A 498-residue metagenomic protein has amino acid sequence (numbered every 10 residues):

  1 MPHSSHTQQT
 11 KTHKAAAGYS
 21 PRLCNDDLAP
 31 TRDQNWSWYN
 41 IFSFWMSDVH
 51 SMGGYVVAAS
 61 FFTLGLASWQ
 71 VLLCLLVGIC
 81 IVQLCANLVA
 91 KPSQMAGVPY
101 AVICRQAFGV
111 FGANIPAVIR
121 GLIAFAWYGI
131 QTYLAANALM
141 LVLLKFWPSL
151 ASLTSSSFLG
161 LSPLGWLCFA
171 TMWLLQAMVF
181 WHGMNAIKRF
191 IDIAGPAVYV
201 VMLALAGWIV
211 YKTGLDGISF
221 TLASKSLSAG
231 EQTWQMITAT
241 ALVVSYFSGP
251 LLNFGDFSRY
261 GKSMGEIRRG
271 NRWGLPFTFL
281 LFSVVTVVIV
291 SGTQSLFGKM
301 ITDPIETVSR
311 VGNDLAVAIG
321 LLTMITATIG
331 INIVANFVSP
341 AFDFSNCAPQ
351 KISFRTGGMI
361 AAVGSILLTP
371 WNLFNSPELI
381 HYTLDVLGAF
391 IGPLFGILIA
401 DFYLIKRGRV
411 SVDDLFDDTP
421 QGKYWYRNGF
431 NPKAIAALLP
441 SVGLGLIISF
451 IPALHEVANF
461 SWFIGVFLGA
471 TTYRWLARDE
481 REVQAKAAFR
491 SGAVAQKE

Functional and structural regions predicted by a protein language model:
M1-S68, M202-A206, K212-L215, L227-T240 (+2 more regions): Membrane-interface "cap" regions at the ends of multi-pass membrane proteins
G18-F108, G112-I115, F125, G249-P276 (+1 more regions): Transmembrane helix-boundary motif of multi-pass solute transporters/channels
W38-G54, C168-L175, A206-T213, S224-V287 (+2 more regions): Hydrophobic, membrane-embedded alpha-helices of multi-pass small-molecule transporters
G53, V77-C85, I119-Q131, P196-Y211 (+3 more regions): Selective recognition of specific alpha-helical transmembrane segments in multi-pass small-molecule
I119, I130-A136, L167-I209, L222 (+3 more regions): Membrane-interface loop-to-helix entry segments
T132, A136-K145, A197-S224, Y246-F247 (+3 more regions): Hydrophobic alpha-helical segments and their helix-loop junctions in multi-pass secondary transporters
L144-W181, P196-L205, M236-F254, F277 (+2 more regions): Transmembrane alpha-helical segments of multi-pass small-molecule transport proteins
L394-T472, K486-R490: C-terminal membrane-solvent junction of multi-pass transporters and transport-like membrane proteins
